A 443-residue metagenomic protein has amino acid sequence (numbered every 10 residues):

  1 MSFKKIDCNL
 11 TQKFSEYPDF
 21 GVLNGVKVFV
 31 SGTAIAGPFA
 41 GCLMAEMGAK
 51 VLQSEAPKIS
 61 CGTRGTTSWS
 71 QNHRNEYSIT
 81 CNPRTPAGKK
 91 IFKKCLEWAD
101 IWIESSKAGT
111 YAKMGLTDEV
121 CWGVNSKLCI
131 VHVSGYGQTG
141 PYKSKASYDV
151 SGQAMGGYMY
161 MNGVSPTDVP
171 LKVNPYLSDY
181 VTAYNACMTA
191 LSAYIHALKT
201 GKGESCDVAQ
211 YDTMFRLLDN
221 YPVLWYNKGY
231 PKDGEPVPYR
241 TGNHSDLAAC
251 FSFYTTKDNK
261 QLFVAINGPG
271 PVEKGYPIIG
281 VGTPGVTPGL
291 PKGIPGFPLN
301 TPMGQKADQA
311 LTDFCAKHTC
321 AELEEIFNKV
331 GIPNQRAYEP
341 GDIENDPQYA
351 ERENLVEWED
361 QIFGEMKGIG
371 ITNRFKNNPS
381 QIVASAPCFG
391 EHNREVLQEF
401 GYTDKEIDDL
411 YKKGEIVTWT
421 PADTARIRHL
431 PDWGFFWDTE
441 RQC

Functional and structural regions predicted by a protein language model:
M1-K199, A321, C388, R394-C443: N-terminal helix-loop segment corresponding to the beta1-alpha1 unit of nucleotide/adenylate-binding folds
Y136-G137, Q210-F215, D258-K260, I266-P271 (+1 more regions): Glycine-rich beta-alpha junction loops
Q138, T167-Y176, L198-M214, N243-H244 (+1 more regions): Conserved Rossmann-fold dehydrogenase catalytic segment
G156, A183-E204, R216, N220-Y230 (+1 more regions): Oxidoreductase and adenylate-handling cofactor-binding alpha/beta cores
V173-L191, A209-P222, N267, P271: Mid-domain beta-loop-alpha active-site segment that forms a flexible, acidic cofactor/metal-binding surface
D233-D246, S252-F253, M303, F363-M366 (+1 more regions): Short Gly/Pro-enriched turn/cap motifs at secondary-structure boundaries
C250-V330, N334: Aromatic-enriched alpha-helical interface/lid elements that frame and gate functional surfaces
K329-V383: A glycine-rich dinucleotide-binding beta-alpha-beta segment and adjacent secondary-structure elements that constitute
